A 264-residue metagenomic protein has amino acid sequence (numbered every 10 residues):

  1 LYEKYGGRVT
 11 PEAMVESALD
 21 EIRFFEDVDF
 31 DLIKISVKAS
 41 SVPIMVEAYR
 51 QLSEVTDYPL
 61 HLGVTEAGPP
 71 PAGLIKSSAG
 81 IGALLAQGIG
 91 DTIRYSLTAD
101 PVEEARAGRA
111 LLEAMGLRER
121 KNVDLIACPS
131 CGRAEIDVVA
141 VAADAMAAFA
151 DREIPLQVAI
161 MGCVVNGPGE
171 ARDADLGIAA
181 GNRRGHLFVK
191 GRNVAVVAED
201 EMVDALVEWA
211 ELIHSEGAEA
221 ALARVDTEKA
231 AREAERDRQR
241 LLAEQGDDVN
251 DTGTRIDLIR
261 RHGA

Functional and structural regions predicted by a protein language model:
L1-Y2, F188: A short acidic, helix-capping loop that chelates divalent metal ions and anchors anionic groups
Y2-E153, Q157-I160: Catalytic alpha/beta core domains of metabolic enzymes, predominantly
R118, R152-A159, L176-A264: Iron-sulfur (Fe-S) cluster-binding modules
V165-E170: Acidic, divalent-metal-coordinating active-site segment for phosphoryl/phosphodiester hydrolysis, typified by short
